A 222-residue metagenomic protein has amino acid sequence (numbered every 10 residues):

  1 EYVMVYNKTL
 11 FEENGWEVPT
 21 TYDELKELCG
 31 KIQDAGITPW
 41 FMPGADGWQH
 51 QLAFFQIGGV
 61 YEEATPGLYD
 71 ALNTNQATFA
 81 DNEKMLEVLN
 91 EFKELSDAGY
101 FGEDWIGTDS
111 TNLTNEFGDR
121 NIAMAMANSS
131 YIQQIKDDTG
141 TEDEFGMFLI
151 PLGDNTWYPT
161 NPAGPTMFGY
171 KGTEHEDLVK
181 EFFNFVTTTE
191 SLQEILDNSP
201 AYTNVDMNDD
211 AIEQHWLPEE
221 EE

Functional and structural regions predicted by a protein language model:
E1-T20, K26, I37, G44-N73 (+1 more regions): Periplasmic solute-binding protein
T9, E13-W16, G30-I37, G59 (+7 more regions): Sec-exported extracytoplasmic/periplasmic mature domains
L25, I32, F54, L113-R120: Hydrophobic residues within well-ordered alpha-helices
C29-K31, T74-W105: Glycine-centered hinge/linker elements that transmit conformational signals in sensory and ligand-binding systems
W40-P43, D70-L72, A80, G102-G107 (+2 more regions): Short, hydrophobic secondary-structure boundary micro-motifs
Y61-E87, D137-G140, L152-T160, I212 (+1 more regions): Short, solvent-exposed loop/beta-turn-alpha elements that line the ligand-binding surface or hinge of extracytoplasmic
N90-H175: Extracytoplasmic/periplasmic substrate-binding proteins
S129-T141, G153-E222: C-terminal lobe and pocket-closing loops of periplasmic/extracytoplasmic Venus-flytrap solute-binding proteins
